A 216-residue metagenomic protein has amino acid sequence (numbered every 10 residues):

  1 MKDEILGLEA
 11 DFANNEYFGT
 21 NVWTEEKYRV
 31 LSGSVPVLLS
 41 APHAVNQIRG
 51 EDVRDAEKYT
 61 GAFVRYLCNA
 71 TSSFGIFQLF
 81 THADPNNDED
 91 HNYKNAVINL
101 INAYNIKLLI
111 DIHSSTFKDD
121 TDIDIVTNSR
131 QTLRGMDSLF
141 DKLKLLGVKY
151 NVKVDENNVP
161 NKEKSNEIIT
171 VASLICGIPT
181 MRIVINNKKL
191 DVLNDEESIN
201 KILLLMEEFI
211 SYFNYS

Functional and structural regions predicted by a protein language model:
M1-K189, L193-S216: N-terminal catalytic or cofactor-binding beta/alpha core of small enzyme domains
